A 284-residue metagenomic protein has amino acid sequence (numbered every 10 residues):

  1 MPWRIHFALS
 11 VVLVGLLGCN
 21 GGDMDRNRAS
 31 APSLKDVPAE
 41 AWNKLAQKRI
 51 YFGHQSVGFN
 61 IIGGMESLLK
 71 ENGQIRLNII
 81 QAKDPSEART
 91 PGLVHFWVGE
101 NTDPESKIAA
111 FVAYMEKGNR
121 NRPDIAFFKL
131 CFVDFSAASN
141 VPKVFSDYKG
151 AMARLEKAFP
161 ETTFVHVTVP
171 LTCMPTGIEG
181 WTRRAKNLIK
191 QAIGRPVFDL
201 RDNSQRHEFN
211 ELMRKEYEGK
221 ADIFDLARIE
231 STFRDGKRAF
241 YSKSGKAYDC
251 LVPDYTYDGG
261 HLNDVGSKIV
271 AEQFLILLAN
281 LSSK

Functional and structural regions predicted by a protein language model:
L16-G18: C-terminal motif of bacterial Sec signal peptides marking the signal peptidase cleavage site
G22-Q74, L281-S283: N-terminal module-boundary/linker segments of secreted carbohydrate-active enzymes
A46-R49, G73-L77, N121-A126, A158-V165 (+1 more regions): Loop/turn elements at helix/coil->beta-strand transitions in domains of secreted/extracellular proteins
V57-S139: Conserved SGNH/GDSL esterase-like catalytic core that processes O-acyl groups on lipids and polysaccharides
P104-V112, V141-A153, D199-L212: Well-ordered, non-membrane alpha-helical segments in soluble/globular domains
M174-R228: Substrate-gating cap/lid alpha-helix
G180-R183, A227-Y257: Mobile gating loops/cap/lid regions near enzyme active sites that modulate substrate access
K246-K284: Histidine-centered active-site loop/cap adjacent to the catalytic His in serine esterases/O-acetyl transfer systems
